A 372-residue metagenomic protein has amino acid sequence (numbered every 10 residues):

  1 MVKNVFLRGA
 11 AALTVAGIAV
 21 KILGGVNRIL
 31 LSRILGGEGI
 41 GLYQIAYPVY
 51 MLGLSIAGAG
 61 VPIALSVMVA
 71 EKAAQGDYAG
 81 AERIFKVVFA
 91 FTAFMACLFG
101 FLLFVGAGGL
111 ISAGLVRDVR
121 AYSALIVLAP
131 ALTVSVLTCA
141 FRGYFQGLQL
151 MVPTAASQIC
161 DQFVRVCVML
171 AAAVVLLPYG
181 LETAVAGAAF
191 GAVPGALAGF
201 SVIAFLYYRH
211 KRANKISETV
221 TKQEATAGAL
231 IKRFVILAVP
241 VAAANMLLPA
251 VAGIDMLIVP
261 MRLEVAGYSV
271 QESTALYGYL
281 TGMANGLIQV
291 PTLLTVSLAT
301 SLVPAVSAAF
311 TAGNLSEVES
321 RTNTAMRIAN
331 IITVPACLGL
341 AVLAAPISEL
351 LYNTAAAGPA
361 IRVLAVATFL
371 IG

Functional and structural regions predicted by a protein language model:
M1-L23, A79, R83, K222-L248 (+1 more regions): N-terminal membrane topogenesis motif
L7, Q44, D77-F94, I231 (+5 more regions): Interfacial transmembrane-helix starts/ends
A11-A16, I126, P130, F145-A171 (+1 more regions): Alpha-helical transmembrane segments of multi-pass membrane transporters/permeases
L31-L52, L181, V185-A186, L230-L237 (+2 more regions): Interfacial/gating helices of multi-pass transporter permease domains
A59-A74, T292-N314, M326: Helix-loop junctions and terminal segments of transmembrane helices in multi-pass membrane transport/translocation
L98-Y122, P335-T354: Short membrane-interface helical motifs at transmembrane helix boundaries in multi-pass membrane transporters
V116-A140, N353-G372: Alpha-helical transmembrane segments of multi-pass membrane proteins
S157-A171, Y179-H210: Hydrophobic alpha-helical transmembrane segments
